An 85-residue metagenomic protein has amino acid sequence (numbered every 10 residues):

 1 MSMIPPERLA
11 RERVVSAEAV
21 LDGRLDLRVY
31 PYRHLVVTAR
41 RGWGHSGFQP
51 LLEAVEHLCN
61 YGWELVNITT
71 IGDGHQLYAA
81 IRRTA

Functional and structural regions predicted by a protein language model:
M1-A85: Terminus-proximal functional modules
